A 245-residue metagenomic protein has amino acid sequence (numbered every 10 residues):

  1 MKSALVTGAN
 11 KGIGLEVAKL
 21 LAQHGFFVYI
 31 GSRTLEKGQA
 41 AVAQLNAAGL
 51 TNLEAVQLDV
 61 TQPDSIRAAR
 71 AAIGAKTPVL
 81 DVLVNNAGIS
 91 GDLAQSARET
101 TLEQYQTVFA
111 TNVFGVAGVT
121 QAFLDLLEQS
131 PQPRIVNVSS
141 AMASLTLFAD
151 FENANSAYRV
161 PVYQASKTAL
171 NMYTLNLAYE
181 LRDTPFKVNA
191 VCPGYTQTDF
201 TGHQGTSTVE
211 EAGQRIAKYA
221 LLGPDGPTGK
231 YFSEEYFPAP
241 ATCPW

Functional and structural regions predicted by a protein language model:
M1-Y29: Canonical Rossmann dinucleotide-binding motif of NAD(H)/NADP(H)-dependent dehydrogenases/reductases, specifically
H24-A40: Conserved glycine-rich Rossmann-like NAD(P)H-binding loop of the short-chain dehydrogenase/reductase
L35, V56-A68: The beta1-alpha1 cofactor-binding region of Rossmann-like NAD(H)/NADP(H)-dependent oxidoreductases
L50-N52, A72-N85, G91, T101: A glycine-rich helix->loop->beta "capping" turn within Rossmann-like NAD(P)(H)-dependent oxidoreductase domains
V84, V119-F123, L127, Y173-T174: Hydrophobic positions on the long internal alpha-helix of Rossmann-like NAD(P)-dependent oxidoreductase domains
I89-F109, E128, Q132-R182: Catalytic loop of short-chain dehydrogenase/reductase
T168, D183, A190-V191, T198 (+1 more regions): C-terminal helical subdomain
